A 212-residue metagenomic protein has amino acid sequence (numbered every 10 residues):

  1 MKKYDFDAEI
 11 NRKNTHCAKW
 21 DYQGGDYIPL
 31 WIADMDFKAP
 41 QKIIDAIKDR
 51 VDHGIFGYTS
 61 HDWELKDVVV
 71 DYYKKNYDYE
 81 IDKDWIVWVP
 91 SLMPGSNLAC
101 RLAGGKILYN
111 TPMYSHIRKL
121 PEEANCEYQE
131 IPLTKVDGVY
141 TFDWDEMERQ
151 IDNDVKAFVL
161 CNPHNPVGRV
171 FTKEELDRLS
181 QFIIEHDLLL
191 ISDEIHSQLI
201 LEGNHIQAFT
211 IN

Functional and structural regions predicted by a protein language model:
K2-S91: N-terminal small-domain helix-loop-helix segment of the aminotransferase-like
Y27-P29, V155-K156, L188: Generic beta-sheet signal
P29, L108-Y109, I191: A structural signal for short, well-ordered beta-strand segments and their strand-loop junctions that often border
F37, S197-Q198: Short, active-site-adjacent cap segments at secondary-structure transitions
F56-Q181, Q198-L199, N204-N212: Conserved core of the PLP fold type I
C126, E185-L188: A short helix->loop->beta-strand "cap" motif at the edges of active sites that frequently abuts
V159, L190-I191: Walker B beta-strand of ABC/ABC-like P-loop ATPase nucleotide-binding domains, specifically the conserved hydrophobic
E194: Walker B catalytic acidic pair
